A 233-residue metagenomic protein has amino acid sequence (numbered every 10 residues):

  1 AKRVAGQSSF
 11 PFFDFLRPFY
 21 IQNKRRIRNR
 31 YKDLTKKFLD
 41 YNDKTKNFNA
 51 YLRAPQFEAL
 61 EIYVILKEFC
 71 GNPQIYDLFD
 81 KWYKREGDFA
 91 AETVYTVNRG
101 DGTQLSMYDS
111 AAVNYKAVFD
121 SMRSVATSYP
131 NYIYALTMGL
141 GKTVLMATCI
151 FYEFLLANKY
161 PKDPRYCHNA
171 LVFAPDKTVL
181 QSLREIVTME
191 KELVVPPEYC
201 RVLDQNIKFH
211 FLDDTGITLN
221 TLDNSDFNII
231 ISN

Functional and structural regions predicted by a protein language model:
A1-N233: RecA-like P-loop NTPase motor core of helicase/translocase proteins
